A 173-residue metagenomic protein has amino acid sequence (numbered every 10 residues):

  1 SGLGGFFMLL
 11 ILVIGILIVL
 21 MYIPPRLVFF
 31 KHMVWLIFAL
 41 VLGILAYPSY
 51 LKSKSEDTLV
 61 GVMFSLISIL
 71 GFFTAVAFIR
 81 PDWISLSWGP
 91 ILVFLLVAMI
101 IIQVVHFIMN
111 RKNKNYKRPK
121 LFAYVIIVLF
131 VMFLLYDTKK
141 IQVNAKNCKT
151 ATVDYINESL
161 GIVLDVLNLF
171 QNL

Functional and structural regions predicted by a protein language model:
S1-L173: A hydrophobic alpha-helical transmembrane-helix feature that marks the membrane cores and membrane-interface segments
